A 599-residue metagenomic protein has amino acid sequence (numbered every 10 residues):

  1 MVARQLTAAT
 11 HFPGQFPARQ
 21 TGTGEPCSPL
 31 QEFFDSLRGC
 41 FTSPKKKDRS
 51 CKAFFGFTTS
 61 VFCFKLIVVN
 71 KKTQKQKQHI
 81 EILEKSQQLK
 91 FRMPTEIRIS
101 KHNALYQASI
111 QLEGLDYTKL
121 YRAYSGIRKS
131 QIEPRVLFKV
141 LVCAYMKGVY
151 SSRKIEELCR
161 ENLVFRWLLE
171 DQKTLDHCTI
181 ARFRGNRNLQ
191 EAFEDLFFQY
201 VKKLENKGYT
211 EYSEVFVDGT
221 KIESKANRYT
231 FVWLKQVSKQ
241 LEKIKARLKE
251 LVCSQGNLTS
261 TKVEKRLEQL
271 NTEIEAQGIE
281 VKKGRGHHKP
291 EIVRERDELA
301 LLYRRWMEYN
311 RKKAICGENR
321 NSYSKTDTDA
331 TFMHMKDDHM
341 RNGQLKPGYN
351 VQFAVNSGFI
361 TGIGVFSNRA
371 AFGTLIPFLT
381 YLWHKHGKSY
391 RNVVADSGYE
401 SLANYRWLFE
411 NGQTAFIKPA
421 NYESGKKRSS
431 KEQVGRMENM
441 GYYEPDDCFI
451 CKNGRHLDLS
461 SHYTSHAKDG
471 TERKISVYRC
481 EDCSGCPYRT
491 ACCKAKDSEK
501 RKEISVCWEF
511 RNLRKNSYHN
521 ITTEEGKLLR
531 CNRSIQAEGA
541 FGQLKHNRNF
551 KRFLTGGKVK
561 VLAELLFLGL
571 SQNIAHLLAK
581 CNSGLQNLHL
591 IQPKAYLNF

Functional and structural regions predicted by a protein language model:
V2-L6, P13-G22: N-terminal, intrinsically disordered charge-dense segments
A8, P17, G24-L30, F41-P44 (+2 more regions): Short, low-complexity intrinsically disordered segments enriched in A/P/G/S/L with frequent Arg, especially at protein
S36, F64-V69, N598: Short, positively charged and aromatic/hydrophobic N-terminal segments
R98-V142: Basic, short loop/linker segments at the boundary and entry of helix-turn-helix/winged-helix-like folds
R128-P134, V142-E161, L169-D171: Short, Lys/Arg-enriched phosphate-binding patches
G148-R160, K173-F599: Anion-binding and metal-coordination hotspots
